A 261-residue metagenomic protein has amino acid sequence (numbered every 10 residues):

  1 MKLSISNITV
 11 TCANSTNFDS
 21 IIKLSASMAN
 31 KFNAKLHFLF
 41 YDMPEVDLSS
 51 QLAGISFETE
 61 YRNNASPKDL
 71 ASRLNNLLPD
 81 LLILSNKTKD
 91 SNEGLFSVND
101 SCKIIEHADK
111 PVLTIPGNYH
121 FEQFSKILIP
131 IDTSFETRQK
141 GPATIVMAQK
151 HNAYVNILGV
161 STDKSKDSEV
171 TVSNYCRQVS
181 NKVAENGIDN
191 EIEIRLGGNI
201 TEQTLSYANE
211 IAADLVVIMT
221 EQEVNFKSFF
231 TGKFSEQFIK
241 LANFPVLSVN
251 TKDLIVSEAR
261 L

Functional and structural regions predicted by a protein language model:
M1-I55, K126-E193, L215, L241 (+1 more regions): Small/aliphatic-rich secondary-structure junction motif
F18-D19, P67, T137-R138, T201-E202 (+1 more regions): Short, well-ordered alpha-helical microsegments
A26, C102, I145, L205 (+1 more regions): Active-site phosphate/pyrophosphate- and oxyanion-stabilizing loops and adjacent acidic/basic residues in soluble
I55-Y61, V112, N190-I192, V246: Generic structural signal for residues in well-ordered beta-strands
Y61-D69, G197-T201: Charged docking surfaces used in two-component/phosphorelay signaling
D69-H120, N209-A259: Gly/Ser-rich helix-loop-strand patches that form or flank binding pockets for ribonucleotide-derived cofactors
G94-L95, S125, K140, D167-T171 (+3 more regions): Short, well-ordered secondary-structure micro-motifs
T171-F234: Extended, charge-rich C-terminal regions with high alpha-helical propensity
